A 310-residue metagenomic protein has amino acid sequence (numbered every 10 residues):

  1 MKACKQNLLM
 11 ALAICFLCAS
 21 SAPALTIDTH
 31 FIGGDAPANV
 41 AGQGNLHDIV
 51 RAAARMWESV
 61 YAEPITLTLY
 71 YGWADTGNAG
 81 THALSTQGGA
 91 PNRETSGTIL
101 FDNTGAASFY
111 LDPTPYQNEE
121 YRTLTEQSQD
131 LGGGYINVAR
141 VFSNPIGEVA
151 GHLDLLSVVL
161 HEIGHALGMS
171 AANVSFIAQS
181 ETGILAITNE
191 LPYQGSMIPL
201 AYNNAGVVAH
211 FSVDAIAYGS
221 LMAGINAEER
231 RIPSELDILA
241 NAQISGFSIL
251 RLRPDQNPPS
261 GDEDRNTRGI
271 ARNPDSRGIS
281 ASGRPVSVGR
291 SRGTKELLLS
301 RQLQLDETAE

Functional and structural regions predicted by a protein language model:
M1-M10: Bacterial N-terminal signal peptides that target proteins for export
C4, C15, S287-G289: N-terminal non-cleavable signal-anchor helices
L9, G168, L305-E307: Intrinsic structural disorder/low-complexity segments
L9-A19: Bacterial N-terminal signal peptides
L12-I14, W57, G278, R284: N-terminal leader/targeting segments
A24-L160, A166-R265, I270, E310: Extracellular zinc-dependent metalloprotease catalytic-domain scaffold
L250-E310: Long, low-complexity repeat tracts used as extracellular stalks/passenger repeats and O-glycosylation platforms
